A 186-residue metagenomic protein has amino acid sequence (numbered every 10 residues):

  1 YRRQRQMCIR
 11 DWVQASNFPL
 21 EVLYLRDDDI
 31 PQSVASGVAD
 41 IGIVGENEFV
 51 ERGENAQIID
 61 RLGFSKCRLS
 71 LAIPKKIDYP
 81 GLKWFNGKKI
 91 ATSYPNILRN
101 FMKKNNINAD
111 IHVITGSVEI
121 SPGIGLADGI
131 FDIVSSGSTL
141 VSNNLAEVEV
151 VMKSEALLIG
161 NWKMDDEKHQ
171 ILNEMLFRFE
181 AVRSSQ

Functional and structural regions predicted by a protein language model:
Y1-I9: Single conserved hydrophobic/aromatic residue that forms the stacking wall/gate of nucleotide- or nucleobase-binding
R5, S65-L71, K153-L158: Small-molecule pocket liners
R10-Q32, I111-P122: Short helix-initiation/N-cap motifs at beta->coil->alpha
L23, A39-G45, D128-V134: Paired acidic/hydrophobic, glycine-rich loop segments that form the ligand-binding mouth/hinge of periplasmic-binding
D40-I77: Acidic, polar ligand-binding/catalytic clefts
E46-N47, G116, V134-G137, G160-W162: Short secondary-structure boundary segments
E51-R61, S138-K153: Ligand-binding "clamshell"
K75-K89, N96, K103-K104, E149-Q186: Extended ligand-binding regions for polar small-molecule ligands
